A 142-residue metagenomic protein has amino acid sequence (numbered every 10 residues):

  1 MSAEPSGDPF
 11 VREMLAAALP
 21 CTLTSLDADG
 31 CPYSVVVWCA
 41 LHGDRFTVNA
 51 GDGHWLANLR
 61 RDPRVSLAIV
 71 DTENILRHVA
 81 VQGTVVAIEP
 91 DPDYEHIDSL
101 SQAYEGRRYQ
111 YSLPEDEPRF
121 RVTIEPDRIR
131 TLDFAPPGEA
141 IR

Functional and structural regions predicted by a protein language model:
M1-P5, L76-R142: Charged, gly/pro-rich active-site loop segments
S2-T22: Short, basic/aromatic recognition patches
A18-G51, L67-I69, H78-A80: Short beta-strand segments
P20, R64, P126: ATP/adenylate-binding site constellation spanning eukaryotic-like Ser/Thr protein kinases, ABC-transporter
H54: Short alpha-helical
D62, L67-V70, N74: Conserved short loop/helix modules at catalytic or binding sites in compact beta-alpha or helix-hairpin-helix contexts
